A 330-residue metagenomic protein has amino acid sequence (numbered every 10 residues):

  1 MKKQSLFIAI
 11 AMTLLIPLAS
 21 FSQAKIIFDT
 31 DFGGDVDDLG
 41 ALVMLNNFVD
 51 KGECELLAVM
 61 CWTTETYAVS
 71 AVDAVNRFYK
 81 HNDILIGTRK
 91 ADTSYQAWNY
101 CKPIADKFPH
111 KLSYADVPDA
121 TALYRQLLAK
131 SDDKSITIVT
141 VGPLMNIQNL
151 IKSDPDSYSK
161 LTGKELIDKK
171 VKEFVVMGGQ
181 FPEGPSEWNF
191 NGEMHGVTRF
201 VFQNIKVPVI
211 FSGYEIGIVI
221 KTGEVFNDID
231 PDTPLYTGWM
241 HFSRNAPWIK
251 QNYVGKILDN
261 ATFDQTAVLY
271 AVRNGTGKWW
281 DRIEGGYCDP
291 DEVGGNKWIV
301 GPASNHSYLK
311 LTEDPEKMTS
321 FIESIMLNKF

Functional and structural regions predicted by a protein language model:
M1-A24: Bacterial Sec-dependent N-terminal signal peptides
Q23-F330: N-terminal acidic, glycine/proline-rich low-complexity segments
